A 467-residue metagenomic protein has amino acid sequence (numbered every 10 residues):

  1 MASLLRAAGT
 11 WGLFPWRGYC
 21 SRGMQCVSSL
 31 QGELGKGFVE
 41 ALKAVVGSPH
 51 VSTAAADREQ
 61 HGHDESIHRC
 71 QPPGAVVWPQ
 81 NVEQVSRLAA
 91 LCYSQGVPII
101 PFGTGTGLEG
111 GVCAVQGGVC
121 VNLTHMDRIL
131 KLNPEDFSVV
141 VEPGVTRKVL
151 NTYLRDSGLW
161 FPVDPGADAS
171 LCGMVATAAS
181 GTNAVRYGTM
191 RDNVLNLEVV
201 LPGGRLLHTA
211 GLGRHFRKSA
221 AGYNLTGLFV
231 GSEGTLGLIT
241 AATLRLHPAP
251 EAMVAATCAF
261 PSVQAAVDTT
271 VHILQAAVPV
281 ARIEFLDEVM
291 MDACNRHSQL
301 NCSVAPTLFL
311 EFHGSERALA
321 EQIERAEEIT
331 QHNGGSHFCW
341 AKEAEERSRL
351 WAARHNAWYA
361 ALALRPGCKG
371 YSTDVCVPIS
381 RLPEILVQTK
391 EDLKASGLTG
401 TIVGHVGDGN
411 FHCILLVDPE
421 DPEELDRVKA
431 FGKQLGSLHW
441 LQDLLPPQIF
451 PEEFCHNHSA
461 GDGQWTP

Functional and structural regions predicted by a protein language model:
A2-S94, G107-F137, E288-S298, E343-S372 (+3 more regions): N-terminal flexible segment immediately upstream of the FAD-binding catalytic core in FAD-dependent oxidoreductases
A7-A8, G12, S52-H61, L244-P248 (+1 more regions): C-terminal substrate-recognition/cap domain of FAD-linked oxidoreductases
V46, S94-V97, G158-L159, Q275-V280 (+4 more regions): A common structural junction motif
L88, Q95, L150, T269 (+4 more regions): Aromatic/hydrophobic pocket-lining residues that form π-stacking "cages" and hydrophobic walls in ligand
R128-E284: FAD-binding subdomain of flavoenzyme oxidoreductases
R205, E452-P467: Activity-critical C-terminal alpha-helical subdomain
G404-H405, L444-I449, P467: Short acidic/histidine-rich active-site segments
